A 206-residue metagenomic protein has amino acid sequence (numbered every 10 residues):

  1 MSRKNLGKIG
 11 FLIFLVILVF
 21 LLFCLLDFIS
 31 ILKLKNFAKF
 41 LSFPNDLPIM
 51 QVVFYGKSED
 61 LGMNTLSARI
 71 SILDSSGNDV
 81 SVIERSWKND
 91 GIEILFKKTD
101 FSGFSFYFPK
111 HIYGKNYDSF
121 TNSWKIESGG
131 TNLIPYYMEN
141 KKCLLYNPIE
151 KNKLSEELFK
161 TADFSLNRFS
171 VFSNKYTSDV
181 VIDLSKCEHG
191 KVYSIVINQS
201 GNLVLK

Functional and structural regions predicted by a protein language model:
M1-G7: Short, Lys/Arg-rich N-terminal segment immediately upstream of the first membrane anchor
G7-I29: Hydrophobic membrane-insertion alpha-helices, especially the h-region of bacterial N-terminal signal peptides
F23, E59-L61, S76, L184 (+1 more regions): Generic structural signal for short, flexible, solvent-exposed coil/loop and linker residues
F28-P48: Ser/Thr/Pro/Gly-rich low-complexity linker/stalk segments immediately outside membranes or between
P44-E150: Extracytoplasmic beta-rich ectodomain segments of secreted or membrane-anchored proteins
P135-K206: Extracytoplasmic/periplasmic C-terminal soluble domains
